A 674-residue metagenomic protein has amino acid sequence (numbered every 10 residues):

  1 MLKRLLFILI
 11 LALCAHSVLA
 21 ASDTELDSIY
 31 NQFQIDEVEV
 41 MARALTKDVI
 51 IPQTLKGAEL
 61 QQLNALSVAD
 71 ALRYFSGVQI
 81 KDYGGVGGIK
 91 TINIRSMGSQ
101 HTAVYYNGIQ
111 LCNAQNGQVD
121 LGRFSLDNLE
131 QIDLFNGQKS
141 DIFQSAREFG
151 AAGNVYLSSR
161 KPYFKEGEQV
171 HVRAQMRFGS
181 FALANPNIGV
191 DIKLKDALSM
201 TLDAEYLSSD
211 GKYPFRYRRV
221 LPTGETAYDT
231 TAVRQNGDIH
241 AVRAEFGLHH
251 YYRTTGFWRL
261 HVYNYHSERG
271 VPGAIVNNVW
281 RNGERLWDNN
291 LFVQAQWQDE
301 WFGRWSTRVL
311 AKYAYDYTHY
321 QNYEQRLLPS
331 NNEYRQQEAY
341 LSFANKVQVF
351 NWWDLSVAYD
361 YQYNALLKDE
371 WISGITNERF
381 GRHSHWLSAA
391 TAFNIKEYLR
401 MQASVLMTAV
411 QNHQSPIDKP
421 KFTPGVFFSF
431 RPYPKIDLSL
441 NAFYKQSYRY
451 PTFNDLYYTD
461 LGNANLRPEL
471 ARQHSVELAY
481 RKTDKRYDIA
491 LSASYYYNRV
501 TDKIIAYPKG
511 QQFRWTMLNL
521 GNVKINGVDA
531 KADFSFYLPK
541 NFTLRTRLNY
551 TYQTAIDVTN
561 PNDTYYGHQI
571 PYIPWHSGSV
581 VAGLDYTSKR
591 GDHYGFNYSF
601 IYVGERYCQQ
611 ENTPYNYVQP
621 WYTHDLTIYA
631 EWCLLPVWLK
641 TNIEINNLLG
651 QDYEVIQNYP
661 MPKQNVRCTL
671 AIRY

Functional and structural regions predicted by a protein language model:
Q32-L63: N-terminal periplasmic "start-of-domain" segments of outer-membrane beta-barrel proteins
A69, R73-Q110: Extracytoplasmic beta-strand/coil segments of soluble accessory domains associated with Gram-negative outer-membrane
L126-R173: A beta-strand signature from Gram-negative outer-membrane beta-barrel systems, especially the internal plug domain
S159, M176-S180, Y206-D210, N264-E268 (+14 more regions): Transmembrane beta-strands of outer-membrane beta-barrel pores
D203, D238, H249-Y251, T391 (+6 more regions): Conserved C-terminal beta-signal and adjacent last beta-strands/turns of outer-membrane beta-barrel proteins
Y213, T231-R243, H249-T307, Y313-E338: Flexible loop and strand-edge segments within Gram-negative outer membrane beta-barrel domains
G283-E300, Y334, T423, S429-S439 (+3 more regions): Outer-membrane beta-barrel signature, preferentially recognizing the C-terminal barrel domain of Gram-negative
I395-M401, L491-R499, N519-Y607: Gram-negative outer-membrane beta-barrel transporters
